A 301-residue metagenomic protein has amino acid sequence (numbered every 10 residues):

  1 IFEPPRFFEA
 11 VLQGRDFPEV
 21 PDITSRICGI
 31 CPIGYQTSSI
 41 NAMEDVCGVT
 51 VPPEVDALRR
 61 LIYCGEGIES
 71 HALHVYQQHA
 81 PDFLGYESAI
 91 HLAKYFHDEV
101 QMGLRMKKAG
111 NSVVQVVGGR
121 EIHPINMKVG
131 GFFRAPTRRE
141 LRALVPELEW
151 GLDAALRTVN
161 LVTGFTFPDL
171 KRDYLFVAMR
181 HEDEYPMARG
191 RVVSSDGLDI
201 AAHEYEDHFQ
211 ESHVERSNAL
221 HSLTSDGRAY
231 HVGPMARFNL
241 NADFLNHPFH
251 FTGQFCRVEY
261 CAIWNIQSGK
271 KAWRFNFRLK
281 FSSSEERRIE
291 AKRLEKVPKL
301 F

Functional and structural regions predicted by a protein language model:
I1-F301: Active-site bordering "gate/hinge" segments that shape substrate access to catalytic or cofactor-binding pockets
